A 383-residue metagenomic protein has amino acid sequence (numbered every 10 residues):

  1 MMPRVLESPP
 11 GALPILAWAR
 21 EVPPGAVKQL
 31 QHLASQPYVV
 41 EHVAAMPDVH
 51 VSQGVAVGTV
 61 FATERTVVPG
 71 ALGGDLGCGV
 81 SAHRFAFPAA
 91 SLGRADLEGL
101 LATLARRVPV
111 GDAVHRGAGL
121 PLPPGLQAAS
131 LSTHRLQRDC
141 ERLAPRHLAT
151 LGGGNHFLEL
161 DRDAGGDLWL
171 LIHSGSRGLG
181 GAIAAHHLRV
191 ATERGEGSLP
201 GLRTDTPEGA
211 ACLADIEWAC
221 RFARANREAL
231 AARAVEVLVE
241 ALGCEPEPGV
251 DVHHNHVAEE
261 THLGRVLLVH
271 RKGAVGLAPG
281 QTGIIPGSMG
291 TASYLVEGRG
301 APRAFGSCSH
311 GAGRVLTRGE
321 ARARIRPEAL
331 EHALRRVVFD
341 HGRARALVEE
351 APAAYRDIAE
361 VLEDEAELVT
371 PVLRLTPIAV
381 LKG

Functional and structural regions predicted by a protein language model:
M2-Q29, Y38-V43, S52-V57, T66-P69 (+2 more regions): Domain-length cofactor-binding catalytic modules of enzymes
V60-A62: Glycine-rich phosphate/pyrophosphate-binding loop regions near the starts of catalytic domains
R65-A86: N-terminal cap/recognition module
G125: Active-site acidic/histidine clusters and adjacent loop/turn architecture that either coordinate catalytic ions
